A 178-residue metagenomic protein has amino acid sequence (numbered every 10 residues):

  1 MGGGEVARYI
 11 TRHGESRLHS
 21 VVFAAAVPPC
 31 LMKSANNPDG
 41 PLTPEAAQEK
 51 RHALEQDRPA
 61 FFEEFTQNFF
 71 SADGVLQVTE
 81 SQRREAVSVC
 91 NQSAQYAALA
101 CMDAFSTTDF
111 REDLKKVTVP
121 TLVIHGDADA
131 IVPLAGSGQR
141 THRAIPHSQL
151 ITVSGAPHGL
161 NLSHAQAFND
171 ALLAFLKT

Functional and structural regions predicted by a protein language model:
G2-G3: Catalytic nucleophile loop
A7-Q56: Flexible "cap/lid" loop of the alpha/beta hydrolase fold
R17-H19, I145-S148: Core-facing hydrophobic residues within beta-strands of well-ordered domains
M32-K33, N37-P41, H52-K115: Conserved alpha/beta-hydrolase catalytic His-Asp/Glu region
V117, V123-H125, D129: Short beta-strand/loop motif that positions the catalytic acidic residue of the alpha/beta-hydrolase fold
D127-A130, G155-P157: Acidic beta-to-alpha connecting loop that harbors the catalytic carboxylate
A130-G136: Conserved alpha/beta-hydrolase "acid-adjacent" motif
P146-T178: Catalytic active-site module of serine/aspartate enzymes centered on a nucleophile-bearing elbow/loop
